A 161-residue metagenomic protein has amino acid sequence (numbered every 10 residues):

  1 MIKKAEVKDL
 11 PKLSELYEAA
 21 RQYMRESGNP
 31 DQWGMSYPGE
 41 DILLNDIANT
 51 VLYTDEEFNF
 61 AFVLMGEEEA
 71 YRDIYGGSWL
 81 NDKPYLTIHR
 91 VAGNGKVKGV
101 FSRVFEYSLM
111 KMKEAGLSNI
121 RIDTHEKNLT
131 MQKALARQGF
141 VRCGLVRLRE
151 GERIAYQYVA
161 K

Functional and structural regions predicted by a protein language model:
M1-E15: A short beta-loop-alpha structural element at the N-terminal edge of CoA-dependent acyl/N-acetyltransferase catalytic
R21-D41: Conserved GNAT-fold acetyl-CoA-binding loop/helix
N49-G66: Conserved beta-hairpin
V63-K96: Conserved acyl-donor/pantetheine-binding loop and adjacent beta-alpha core of acyl/acetyltransferases and related
K98-M110, K133-R137: Conserved acetyl-CoA-binding loop-helix of GNAT-fold acetyltransferases
M112-T124: Conserved GNAT acetyl-CoA-binding A-motif
I122-Q132: Conserved beta-strand-loop-alpha-helix junction that forms the acyl-donor binding cleft
D123, A136-A155: Conserved catalytic-core motifs of GNAT/GCN5-like acyltransferases
